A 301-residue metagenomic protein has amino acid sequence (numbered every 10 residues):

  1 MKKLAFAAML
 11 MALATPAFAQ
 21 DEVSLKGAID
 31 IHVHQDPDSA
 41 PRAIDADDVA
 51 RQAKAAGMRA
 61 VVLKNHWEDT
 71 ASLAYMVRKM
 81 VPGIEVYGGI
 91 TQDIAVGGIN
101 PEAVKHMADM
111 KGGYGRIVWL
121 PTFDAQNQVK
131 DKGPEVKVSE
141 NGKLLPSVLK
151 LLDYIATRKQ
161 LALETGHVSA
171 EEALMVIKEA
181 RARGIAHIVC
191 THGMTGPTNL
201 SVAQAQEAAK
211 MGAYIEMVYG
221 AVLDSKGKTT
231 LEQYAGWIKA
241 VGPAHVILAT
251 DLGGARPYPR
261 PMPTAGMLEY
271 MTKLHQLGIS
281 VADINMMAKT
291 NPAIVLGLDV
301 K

Functional and structural regions predicted by a protein language model:
M1-L4: Positively charged n-region of N-terminal signal peptides that target proteins for export
A14-P16: N-terminal signal peptide c-region/cleavage motif recognized by signal peptidases
A19-A40: Replace "His-x-His-based motif
D30, H34, D48-A71, I84-I94 (+4 more regions): Divalent metal-dependent hydrolysis catalytic cores, especially in the metallo-beta-lactamase
D36-D38, E68-S72, D93-V96, A125-Q128 (+4 more regions): Active-site environment of divalent metal-dependent phosphoester hydrolases
A46-R51, A71-M76, P82, E102-R116 (+4 more regions): Histidine/acidic residue-rich metal-binding segments in metalloenzymes
V218, P243-R260: Short acidic/histidine-rich active-site segments
M267-K301: Mid-to-C-terminal alpha-helical segments outside catalytic/metal-binding sites
